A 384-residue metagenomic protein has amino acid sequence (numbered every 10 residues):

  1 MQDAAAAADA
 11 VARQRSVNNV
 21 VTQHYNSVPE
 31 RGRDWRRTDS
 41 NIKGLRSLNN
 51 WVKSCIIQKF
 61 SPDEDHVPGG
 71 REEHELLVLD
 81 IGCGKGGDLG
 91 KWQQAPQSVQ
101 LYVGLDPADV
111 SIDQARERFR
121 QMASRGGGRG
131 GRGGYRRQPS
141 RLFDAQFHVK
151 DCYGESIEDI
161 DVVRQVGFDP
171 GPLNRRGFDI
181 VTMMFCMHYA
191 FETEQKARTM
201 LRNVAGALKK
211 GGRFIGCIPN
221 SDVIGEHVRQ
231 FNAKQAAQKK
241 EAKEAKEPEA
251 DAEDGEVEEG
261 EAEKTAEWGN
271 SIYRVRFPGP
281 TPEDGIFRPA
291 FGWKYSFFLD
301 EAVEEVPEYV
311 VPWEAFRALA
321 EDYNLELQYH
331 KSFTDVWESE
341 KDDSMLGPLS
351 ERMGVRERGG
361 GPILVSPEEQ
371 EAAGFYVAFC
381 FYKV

Functional and structural regions predicted by a protein language model:
A5-E75: Class I SAM-dependent methyltransferase Rossmann-like catalytic core, especially the SAM/SAH-binding loop
E73-G84, V103: Conserved class I S-adenosyl-L-methionine
G87-D159: Class I SAM-dependent methyltransferase SAM/SAH-binding core
G167-K196: A short SAM/SAH-binding and catalytic strip from SAM-dependent methyltransferases
M187-H188, P219-I224: Short "lid" loop at the C-terminus of a central beta-strand within the Rossmann-like core of SAM-dependent
K196-K210: A short glycine-rich, Lys/Arg-flanked "PGG" loop and its adjoining helix->strand segment in the class I
K210-P219: Conserved beta-strand signature within the Rossmann-like core of class I S-adenosyl-L-methionine
Q235, W268-V384: C-terminal lobe and adjacent flexible extensions of AdoMet/dcAdoMet transferase-like proteins
